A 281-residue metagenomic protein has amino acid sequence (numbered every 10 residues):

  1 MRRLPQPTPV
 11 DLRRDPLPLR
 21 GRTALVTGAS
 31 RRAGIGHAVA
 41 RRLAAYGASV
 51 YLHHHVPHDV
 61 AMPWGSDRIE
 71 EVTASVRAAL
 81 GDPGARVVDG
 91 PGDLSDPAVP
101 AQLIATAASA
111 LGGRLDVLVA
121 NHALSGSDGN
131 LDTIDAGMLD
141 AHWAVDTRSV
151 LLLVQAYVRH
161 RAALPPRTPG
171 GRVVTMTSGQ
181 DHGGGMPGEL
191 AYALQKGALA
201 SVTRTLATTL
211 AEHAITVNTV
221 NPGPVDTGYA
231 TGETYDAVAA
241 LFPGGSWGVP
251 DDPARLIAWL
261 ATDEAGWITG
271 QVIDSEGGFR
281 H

Functional and structural regions predicted by a protein language model:
R2-D15, D128, T227, D236-L241 (+2 more regions): Short C-terminal tail/terminal secondary-structure segment of NAD(P)H-dependent dehydrogenase/reductase domains
R2-R114, G126-G129, G137: Short-chain dehydrogenase/reductase
R32-G34, A123, P165-A198, T203-E212 (+1 more regions): Catalytic loop of short-chain dehydrogenase/reductase
W64-E70, D96, A101, A123-D140 (+4 more regions): Conserved mid-core segment of classical short-chain dehydrogenase/reductases
A108, A123, V145-T168, D181 (+3 more regions): Amphipathic alpha-helical dimer-interface segment in Rossmann-like NAD(P)H-dependent oxidoreductases
D132-V154, V174, L199, G244: Catalytic Tyr-X3-Lys loop
A211, T216, I268-G270: Short, small/polar-rich loop/turn modules that mediate ligand/substrate recognition or access, typified
F242-P253, E264: A conserved structural motif in NAD(P)-dependent oxidoreductases
